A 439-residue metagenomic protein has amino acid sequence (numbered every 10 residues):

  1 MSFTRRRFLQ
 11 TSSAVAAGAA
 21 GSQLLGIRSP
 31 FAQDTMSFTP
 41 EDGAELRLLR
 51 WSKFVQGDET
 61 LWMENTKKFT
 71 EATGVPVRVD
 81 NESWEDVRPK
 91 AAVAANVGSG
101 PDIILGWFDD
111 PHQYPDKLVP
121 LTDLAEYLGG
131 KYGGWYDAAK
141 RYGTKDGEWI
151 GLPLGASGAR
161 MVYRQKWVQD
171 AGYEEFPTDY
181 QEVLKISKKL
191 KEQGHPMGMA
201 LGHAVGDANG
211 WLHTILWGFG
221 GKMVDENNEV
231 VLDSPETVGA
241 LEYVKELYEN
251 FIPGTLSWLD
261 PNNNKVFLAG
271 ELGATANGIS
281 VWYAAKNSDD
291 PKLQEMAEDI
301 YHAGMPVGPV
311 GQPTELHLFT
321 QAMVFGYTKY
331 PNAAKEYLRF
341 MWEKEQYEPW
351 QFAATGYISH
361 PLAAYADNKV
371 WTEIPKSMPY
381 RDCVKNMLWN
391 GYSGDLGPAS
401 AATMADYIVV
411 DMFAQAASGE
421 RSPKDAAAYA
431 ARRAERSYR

Functional and structural regions predicted by a protein language model:
R7-P30: N-terminal export signals
Q33-P40, W107-R160, L184, W211 (+2 more regions): Hinge/lid segment of periplasmic solute-binding proteins
M36-S37, V55-P76, V409, A427: Short, polar/charged alpha-helical segment
P40, D109, S280-M296, G308-I408: C-terminal lobe and pocket-closing loops of periplasmic/extracytoplasmic Venus-flytrap solute-binding proteins
P40-E41, P76-V77, Q169, N386-R439: Conserved C-terminal helix/tail region of periplasmic/extracytoplasmic solute-binding proteins
E64-W135, T144, K166-T178, V266 (+3 more regions): Extracytoplasmic "Venus flytrap"/periplasmic binding protein-like
D146-L154, A159, L184-V230, E236 (+1 more regions): Extracytoplasmic/periplasmic solute-binding protein
I186-Q193, N227-L256, Y301: Glycine-centered hinge/linker elements that transmit conformational signals in sensory and ligand-binding systems
